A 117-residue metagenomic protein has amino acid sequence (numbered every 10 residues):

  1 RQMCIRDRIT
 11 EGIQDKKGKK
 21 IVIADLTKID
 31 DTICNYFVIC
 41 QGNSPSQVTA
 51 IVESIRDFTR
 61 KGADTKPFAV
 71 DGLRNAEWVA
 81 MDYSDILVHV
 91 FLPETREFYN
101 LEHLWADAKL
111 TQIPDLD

Functional and structural regions predicted by a protein language model:
R1-I5: Short, small-residue-biased leader/transition segments that mark boundaries at the very start of proteins
R8-K16, S54, F58: Generic non-transmembrane alpha-helical segments
K20-D25, K66-V70: A short linear hydrophobic-aromatic micro-motif
A24-Q41, R74: Short, charge-patterned binding micro-sites
Q41-P45, S84-I86, E94: Helix N-cap motif at beta-to-alpha junctions
Q47-E53, A80: Compact, glycine-rich, soluble single-domain proteins
F58-H89: Mid-chain, well-packed structural core segment of small domains
W78, L87-D117: C-terminal binding/interaction regions
